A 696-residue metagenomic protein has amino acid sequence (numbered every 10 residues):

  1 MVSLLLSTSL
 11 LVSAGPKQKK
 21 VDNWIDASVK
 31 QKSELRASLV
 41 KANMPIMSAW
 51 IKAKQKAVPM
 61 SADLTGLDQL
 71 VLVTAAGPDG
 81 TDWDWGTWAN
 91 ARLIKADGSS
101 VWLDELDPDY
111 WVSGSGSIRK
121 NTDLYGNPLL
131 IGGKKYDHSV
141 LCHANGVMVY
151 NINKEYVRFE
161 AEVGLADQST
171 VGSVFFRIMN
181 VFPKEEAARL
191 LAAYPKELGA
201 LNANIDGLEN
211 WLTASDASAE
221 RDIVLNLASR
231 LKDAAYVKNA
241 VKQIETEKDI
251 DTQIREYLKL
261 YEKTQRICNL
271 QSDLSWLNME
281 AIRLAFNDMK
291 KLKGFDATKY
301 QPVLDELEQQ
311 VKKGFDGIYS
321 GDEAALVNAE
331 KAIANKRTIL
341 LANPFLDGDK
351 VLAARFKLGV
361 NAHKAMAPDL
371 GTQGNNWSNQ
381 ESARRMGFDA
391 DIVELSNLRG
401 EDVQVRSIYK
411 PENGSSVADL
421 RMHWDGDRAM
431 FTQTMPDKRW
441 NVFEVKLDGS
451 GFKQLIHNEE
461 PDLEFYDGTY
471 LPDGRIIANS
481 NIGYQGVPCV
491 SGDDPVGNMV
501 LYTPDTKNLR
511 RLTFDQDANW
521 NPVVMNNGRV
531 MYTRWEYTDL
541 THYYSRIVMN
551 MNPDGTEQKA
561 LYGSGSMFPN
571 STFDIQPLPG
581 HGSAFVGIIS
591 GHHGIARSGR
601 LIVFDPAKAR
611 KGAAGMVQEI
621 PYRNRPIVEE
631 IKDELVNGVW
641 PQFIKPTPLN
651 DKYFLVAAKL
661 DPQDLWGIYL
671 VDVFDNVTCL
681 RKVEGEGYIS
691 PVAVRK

Functional and structural regions predicted by a protein language model:
K17-A188: Gly-Asp-aromatic-enriched flexible segments
F176-M179, A390-S396, F443-D448, D493-T506 (+3 more regions): Beta-propeller blade signature
E308, F315, K357-N413, D437 (+1 more regions): Beta-propeller domains
A332, E401-S415, K446-E464, Y502-D517 (+3 more regions): Multi-bladed beta-propeller domains
L346-D347, W424-D425, L471-D473, M525-N527 (+3 more regions): Residue-level detector of Asp-centered blade-edge/turn motifs that repeat once per structural unit in beta-propeller
F356-G387, T434, R439, A478-P495 (+3 more regions): Short, conserved, GDST-rich strand-edge loop motifs in beta-rich repeat architectures
K438-L501, T506-W520: Asp-box/WD-like beta-propeller blade repeats and closely related beta-sheet repeat scaffolds
